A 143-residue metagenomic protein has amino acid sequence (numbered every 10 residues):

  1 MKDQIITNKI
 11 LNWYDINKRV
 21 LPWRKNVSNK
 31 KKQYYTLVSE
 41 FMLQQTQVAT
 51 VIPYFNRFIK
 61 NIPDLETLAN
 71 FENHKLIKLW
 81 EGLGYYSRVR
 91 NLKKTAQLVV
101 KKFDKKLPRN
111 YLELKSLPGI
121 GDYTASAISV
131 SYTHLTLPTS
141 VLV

Functional and structural regions predicted by a protein language model:
M1-L117, Y123, A127, S131: N-terminal polyanion-binding entry modules of DNA glycosylases/AP lyases and select other DNA-binding proteins
T133-T139: Conserved small/polar residues in nucleotide/adenosyl-binding loops
V141-V143: Acidic, Ala/Val/Gly-enriched low-complexity intrinsically disordered segments
